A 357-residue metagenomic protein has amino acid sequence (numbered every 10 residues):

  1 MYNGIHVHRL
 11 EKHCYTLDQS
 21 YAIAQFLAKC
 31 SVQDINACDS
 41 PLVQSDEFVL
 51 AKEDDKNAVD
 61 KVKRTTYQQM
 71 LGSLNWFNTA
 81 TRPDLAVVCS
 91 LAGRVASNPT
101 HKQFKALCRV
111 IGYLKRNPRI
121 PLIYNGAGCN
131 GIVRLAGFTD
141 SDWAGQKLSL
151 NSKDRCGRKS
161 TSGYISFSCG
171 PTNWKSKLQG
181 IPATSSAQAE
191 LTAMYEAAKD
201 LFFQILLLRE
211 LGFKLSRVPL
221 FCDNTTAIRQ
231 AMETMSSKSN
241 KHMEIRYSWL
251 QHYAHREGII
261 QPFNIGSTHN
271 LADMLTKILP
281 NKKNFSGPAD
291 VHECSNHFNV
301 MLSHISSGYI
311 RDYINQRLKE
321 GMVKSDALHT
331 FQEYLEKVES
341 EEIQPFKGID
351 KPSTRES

Functional and structural regions predicted by a protein language model:
M1-L122, G266, M274-T276: C-terminal reverse transcriptase regions that engage the nucleic-acid substrate
G4, I23, F48, L74 (+11 more regions): Mobile genetic element proteins and their domesticated derivatives, centered on retroelements and DNA transposons
V59-Y67, T81, P99-Q103, N130-G131 (+3 more regions): Secondary-structure capping and boundary motifs in well-ordered enzyme cores
L71-N75, C108, R119, R134 (+2 more regions): Short glycine-rich loop/turn motifs
V95, R134, G180-S357: RNase H-like nuclease module associated with reverse transcription
I120-G131, R209-F213: A short acidic-Thr-Gly-centered motif at the start of a beta-strand
Y124, V133-C156: Two-metal-ion RNase H-like nuclease active-site motif
K159, S166-T192: A short, polar/acidic, helix/strand-boundary loop motif
